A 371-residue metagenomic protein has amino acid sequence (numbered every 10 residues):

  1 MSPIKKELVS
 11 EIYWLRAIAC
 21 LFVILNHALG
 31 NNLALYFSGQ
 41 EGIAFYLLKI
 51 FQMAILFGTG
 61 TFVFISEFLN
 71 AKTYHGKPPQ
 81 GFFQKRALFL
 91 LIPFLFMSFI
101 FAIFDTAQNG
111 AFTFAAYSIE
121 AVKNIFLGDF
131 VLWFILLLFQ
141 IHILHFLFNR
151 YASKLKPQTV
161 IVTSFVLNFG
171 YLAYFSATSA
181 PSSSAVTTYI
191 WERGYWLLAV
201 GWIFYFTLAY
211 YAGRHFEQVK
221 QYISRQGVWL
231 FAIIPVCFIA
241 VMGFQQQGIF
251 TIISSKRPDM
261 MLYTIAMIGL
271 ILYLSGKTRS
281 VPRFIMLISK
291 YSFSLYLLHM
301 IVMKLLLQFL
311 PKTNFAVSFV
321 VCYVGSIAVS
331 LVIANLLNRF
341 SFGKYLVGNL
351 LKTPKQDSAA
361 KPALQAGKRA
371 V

Functional and structural regions predicted by a protein language model:
S2-P3, G276-M286, V302-V371: C-terminal "closing" transmembrane helix and its immediate cytosolic amphipathic cap in multi-pass membrane proteins
K5-V9, Y74-K85, L147-T159, R214-G227 (+4 more regions): Membrane-interface helix-boundary motifs at transmembrane edges
S10-K72, L90-S98: Functionally critical transmembrane alpha-helices in membrane proteins and complexes, commonly lining
L21, L25-A28, S98-F99, S164-A177 (+2 more regions): Aromatic-anchored segments of alpha-helical transmembrane domains
K49-T59, K123-L137, S176-Y205, M242-I268: Interfacial loop-to-helix transition and helix-capping segments at the boundaries of transmembrane helices
Q52-G60, K72-D105, F114-F130, I141 (+3 more regions): Transmembrane alpha-helical segments and their boundary/interface "anchor" motifs in multi-pass integral membrane
F101-N109, T113-P181, E192-T207: Hydrophobic alpha-helical segments with transmembrane-like composition
V200, R214-M286, A316-V317: Alpha-helical transmembrane segments and terminal signal-anchor/GPI-anchor hydrophobic tails, characterized by long
